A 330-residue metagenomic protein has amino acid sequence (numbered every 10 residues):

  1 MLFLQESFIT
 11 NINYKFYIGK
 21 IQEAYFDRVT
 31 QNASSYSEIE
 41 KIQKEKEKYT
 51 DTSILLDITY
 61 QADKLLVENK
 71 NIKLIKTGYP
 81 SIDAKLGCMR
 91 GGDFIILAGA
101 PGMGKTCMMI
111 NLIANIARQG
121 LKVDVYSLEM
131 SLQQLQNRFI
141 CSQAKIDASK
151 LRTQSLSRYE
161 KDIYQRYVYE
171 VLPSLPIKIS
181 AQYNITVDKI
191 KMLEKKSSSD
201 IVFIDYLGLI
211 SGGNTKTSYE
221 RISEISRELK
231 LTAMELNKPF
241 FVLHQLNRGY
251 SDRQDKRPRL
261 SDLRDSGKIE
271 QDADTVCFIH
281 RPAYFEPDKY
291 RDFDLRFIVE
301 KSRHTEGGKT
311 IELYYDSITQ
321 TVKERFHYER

Functional and structural regions predicted by a protein language model:
M1-K48: Accessory, often N-terminal, substrate/partner-engagement and coupling regions that sit outside the core NTP/cofactor
K48-I146: The Walker A/P-loop phosphate-binding site
A84, N115-S198, G212, T310-E312: Cytosolic-facing regulatory segments adjacent to core modules
I96, I179, I201-F203: Structural motif
E129-M130, V242-N247: A short beta-strand-to-loop transition that corresponds to the Sensor-1 phosphate-sensing loop of AAA+ P-loop ATPases
L151-L156, K178-S180, S211-S223, D252-S261: Flexible beta-alpha connector loops of hexameric P-loop NTPases
V187-V202, R227-L236, R248-R330: C-terminal regions of RecA-like/P-loop NTPase motor modules
D200-V242: Helical hairpin unit composed of two closely spaced alpha helices linked by a short loop
